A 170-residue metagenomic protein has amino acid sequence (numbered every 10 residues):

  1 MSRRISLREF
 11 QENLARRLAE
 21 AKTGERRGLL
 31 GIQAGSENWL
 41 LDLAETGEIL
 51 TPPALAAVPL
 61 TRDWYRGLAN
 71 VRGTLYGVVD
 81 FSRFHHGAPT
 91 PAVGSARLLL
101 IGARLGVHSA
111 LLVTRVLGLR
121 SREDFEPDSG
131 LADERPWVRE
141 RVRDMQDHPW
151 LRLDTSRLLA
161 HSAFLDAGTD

Functional and structural regions predicted by a protein language model:
M1-D170: An acidic, low-aromatic, low-complexity terminal/linker signal
